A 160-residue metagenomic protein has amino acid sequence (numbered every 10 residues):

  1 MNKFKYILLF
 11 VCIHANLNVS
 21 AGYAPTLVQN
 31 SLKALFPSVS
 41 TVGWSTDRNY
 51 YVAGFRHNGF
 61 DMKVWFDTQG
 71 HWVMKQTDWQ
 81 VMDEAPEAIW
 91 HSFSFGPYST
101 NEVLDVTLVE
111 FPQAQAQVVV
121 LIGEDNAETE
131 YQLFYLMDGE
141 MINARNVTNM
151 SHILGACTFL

Functional and structural regions predicted by a protein language model:
M1-A24, L32: Bacterial Sec-dependent N-terminal signal peptides
F10-V11, V19, A34, Y135-D138 (+2 more regions): Generic detector of low-complexity/intrinsically disordered segments and short hydrophobic N-terminal stretches
G22-S40, M82-T107: Short, non-transmembrane alpha-helical segments in secretory-pathway proteins
T41-G59, E102-E124: A cross-family detector of function-defining hotspots
V52-D78, I122-M150: Amphipathic N-proximal alpha-helical interface segments
T77-E84, H152-L154: Intrinsically disordered, low-complexity Ser/Thr-rich linker and spacer segments in cell-wall-related proteins
T158-L160: Short, solvent-exposed mixed-charge patches
